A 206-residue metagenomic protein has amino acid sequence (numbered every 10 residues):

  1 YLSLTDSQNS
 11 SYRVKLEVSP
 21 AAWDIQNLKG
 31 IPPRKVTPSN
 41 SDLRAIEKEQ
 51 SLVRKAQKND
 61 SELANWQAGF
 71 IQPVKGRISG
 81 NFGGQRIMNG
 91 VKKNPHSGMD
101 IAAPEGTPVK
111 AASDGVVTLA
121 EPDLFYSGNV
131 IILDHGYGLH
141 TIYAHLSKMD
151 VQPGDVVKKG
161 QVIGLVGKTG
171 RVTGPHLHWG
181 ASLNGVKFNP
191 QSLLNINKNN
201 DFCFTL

Functional and structural regions predicted by a protein language model:
S3-I87, F202-L206: Polar/charged, compositionally biased leader and regulatory segments
I71-L206: Catalytic cores of peptidoglycan-degrading enzymes
